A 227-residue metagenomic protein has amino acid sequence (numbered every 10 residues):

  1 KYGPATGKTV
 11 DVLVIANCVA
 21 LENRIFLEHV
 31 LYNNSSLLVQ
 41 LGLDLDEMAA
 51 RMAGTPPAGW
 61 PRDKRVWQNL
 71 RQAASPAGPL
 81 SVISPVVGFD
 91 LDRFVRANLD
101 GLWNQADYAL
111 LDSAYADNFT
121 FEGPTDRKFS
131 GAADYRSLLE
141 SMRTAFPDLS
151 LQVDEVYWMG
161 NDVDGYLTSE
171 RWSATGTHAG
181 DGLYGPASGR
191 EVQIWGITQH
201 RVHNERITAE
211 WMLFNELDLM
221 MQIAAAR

Functional and structural regions predicted by a protein language model:
K1-R227: C-terminal and inter-domain tail/linker signature
